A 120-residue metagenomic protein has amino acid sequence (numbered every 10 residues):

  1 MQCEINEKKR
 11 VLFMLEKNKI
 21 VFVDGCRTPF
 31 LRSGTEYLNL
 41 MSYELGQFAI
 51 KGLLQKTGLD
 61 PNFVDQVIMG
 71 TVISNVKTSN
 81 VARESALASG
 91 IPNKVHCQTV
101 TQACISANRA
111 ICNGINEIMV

Functional and structural regions predicted by a protein language model:
E7-V95: Conserved "HGTGT" condensation-loop signature of ketosynthase/thiolase-family condensing enzymes that catalyze
T101-V120: Active-site-proximal alpha-helical scaffold in enzymes
